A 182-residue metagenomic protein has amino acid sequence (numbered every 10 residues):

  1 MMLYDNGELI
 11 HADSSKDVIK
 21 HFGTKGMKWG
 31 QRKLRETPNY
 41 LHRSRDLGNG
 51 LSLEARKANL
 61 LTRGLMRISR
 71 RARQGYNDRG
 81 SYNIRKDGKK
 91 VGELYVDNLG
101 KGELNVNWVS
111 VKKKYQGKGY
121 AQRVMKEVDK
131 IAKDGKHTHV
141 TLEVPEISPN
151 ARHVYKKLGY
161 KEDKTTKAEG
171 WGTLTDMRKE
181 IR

Functional and structural regions predicted by a protein language model:
S14-R32: Short acidic, low-complexity intrinsically disordered linear motifs used for protein-protein interactions
D78-G92: Conserved beta-hairpin
D97, G102-K113: Conserved acetyl-CoA binding element of GNAT-fold acetyltransferases
V111, G117-K130, K157: Conserved acetyl-CoA-binding loop-helix of GNAT-fold acetyltransferases
Q122, E146-K164: Conserved active-site alpha-helix within GNAT-family acetyltransferase domains
A132-E143: Conserved GNAT acetyl-CoA-binding A-motif
L142-A151, A168-T173: Conserved beta-strand-loop-alpha-helix junction that forms the acyl-donor binding cleft
